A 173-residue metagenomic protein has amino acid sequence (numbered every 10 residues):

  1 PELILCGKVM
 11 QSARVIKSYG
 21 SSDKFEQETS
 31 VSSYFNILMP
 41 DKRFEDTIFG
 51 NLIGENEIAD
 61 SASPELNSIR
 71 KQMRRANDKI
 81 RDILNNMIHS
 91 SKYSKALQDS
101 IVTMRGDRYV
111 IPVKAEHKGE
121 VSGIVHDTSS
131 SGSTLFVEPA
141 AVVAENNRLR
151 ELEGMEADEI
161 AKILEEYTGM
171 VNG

Functional and structural regions predicted by a protein language model:
P1-I69, G173: Conserved amphipathic alpha-helical "coupling/scaffold" segments that transmit conformational changes between domains
L3, M10, R70-N77, V142 (+3 more regions): Amphipathic alpha-helical transducer elements in NTP-driven molecular machines
R14, S21-K24, L84, I88-S91 (+2 more regions): Coiled-coil heptad-register positions
N56, D60-S63, N67, P139 (+3 more regions): Heptad-repeat register of long alpha-helical coiled-coils used for dimerization/oligomerization in large scaffolding
N67-K118: Extended, Lys/Arg-enriched charged tracts that mediate electrostatic binding to polyanionic substrates
I101, R105-P139, N146: SMC-family hinge/dimerization module
G154-G173: Non-transmembrane, heptad-repeat alpha-helical coiled-coil rod segments that act as dimerization/spacing scaffolds
